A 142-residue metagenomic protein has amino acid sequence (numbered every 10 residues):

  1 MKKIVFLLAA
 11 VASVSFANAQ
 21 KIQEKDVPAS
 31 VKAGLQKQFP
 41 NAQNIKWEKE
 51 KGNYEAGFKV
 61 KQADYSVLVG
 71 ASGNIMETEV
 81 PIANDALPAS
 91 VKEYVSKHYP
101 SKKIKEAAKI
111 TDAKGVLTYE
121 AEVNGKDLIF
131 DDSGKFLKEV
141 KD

Functional and structural regions predicted by a protein language model:
M1-I22: Bacterial Sec-dependent N-terminal signal peptides
K21-D142: Mature soluble domains of exported/periplasmic/lumenal proteins and thiol-rich metal-chelating peptides
